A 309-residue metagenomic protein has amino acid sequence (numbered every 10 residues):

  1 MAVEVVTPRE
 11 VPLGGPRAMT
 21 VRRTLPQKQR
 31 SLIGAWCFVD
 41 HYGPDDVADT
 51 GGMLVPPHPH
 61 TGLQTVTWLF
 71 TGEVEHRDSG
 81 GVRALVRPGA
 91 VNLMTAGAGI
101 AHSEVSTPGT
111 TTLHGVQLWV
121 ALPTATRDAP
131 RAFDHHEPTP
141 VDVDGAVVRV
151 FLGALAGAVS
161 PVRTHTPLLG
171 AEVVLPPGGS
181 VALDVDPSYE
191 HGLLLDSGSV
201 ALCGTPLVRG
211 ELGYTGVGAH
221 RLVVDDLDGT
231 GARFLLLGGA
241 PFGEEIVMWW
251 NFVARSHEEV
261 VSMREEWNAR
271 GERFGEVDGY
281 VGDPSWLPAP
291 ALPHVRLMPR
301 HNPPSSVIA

Functional and structural regions predicted by a protein language model:
M1-A309: Jelly-roll (double-stranded beta-helix
